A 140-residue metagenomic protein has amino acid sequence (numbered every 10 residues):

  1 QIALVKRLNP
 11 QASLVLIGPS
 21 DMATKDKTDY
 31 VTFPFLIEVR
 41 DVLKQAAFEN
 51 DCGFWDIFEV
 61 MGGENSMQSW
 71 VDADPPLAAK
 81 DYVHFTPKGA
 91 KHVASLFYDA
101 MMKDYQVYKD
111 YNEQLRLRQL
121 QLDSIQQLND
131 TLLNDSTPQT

Functional and structural regions predicted by a protein language model:
Q1-V5, A47: Hydrophobic positions in alpha-helices of CheY-like receiver
V5-R7, A100-M101: Active-site neighborhood of glycoside hydrolase catalytic domains
L8-S13: A short helix->loop->beta-strand "cap" motif at the edges of active sites that frequently abuts
L16-I17: Structural beta-sheet core signal
D21-D135, Q139: Catalytic His-Asp segment of secreted/periplasmic serine-dependent ester chemistry enzymes
